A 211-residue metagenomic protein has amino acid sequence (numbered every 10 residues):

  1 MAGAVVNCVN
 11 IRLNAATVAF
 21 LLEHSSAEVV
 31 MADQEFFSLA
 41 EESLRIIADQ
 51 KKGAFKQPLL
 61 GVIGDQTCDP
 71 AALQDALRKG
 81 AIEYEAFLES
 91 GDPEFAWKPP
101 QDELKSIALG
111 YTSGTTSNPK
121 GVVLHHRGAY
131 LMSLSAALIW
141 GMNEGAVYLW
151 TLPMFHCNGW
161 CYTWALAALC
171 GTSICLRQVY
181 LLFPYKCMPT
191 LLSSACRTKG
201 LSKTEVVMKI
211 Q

Functional and structural regions predicted by a protein language model:
M1-A86, R197, Q211: Structural core segment of the AMP-binding/adenylate-forming
G3, T115, C170: Conserved G/P- and acidic residue-centered "switch" motifs that form tight phosphate/ATP-binding loops in soluble
V18-A19, K98, L182-K186: Short hydrophobic/charged patches on amphipathic alpha-helices used for structural packing and interfaces
S26, D92, P189-L192: Residue-level detector of structured alpha->beta connecting loops
S43, Y111, W164-A167: Hydrophobic/aromatic ligand-binding patch that stacks against planar heteroaromatic rings of cofactors or nucleotides
G61-V62, D75-Y111, S117-N118, G141-V147: Conserved pre-ATP/AMP-binding loop-to-beta segment of ANL
H125-H126: Short coil-to-helix segment of the ABC ATPase nucleotide-binding domain corresponding to the Q-loop/switch region
Y130-V147, F155-I210: Conserved AMP-binding/adenylation subdomain of ANL enzymes
